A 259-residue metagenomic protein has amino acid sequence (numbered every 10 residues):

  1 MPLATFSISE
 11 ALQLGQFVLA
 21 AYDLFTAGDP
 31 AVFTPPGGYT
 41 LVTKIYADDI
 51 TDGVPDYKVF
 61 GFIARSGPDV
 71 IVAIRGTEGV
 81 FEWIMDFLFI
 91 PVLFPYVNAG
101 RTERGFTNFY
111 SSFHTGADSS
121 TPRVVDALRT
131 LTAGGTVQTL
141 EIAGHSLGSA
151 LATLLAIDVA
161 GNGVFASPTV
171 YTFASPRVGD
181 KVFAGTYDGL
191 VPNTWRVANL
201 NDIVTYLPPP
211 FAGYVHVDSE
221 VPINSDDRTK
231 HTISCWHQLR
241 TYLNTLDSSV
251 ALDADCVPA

Functional and structural regions predicted by a protein language model:
M1-S66: N-terminal low-complexity, Ser/Thr- and acidic-residue-enriched intrinsically disordered segments
D23, D69, G76-V80, P176-G179 (+2 more regions): Short loop/turn segments at secondary-structure transitions that flank enzyme active sites
G37-A143, A160-S167, L190-P192, N199 (+2 more regions): A conserved cap/lid and substrate-binding interface adjacent to the catalytic center of lipid-processing enzymes
G144-G148, A152: Gly/Ala-rich beta-loop-alpha elbow adjacent to hydrolase catalytic centers
L154-D158: Active-site signature of alpha/beta-hydrolase-fold catalytic machinery across serine- and Asp/Cys-nucleophile hydrolases
G163-S248: The feature captures the conserved acid-bearing segment of alpha/beta-hydrolase catalytic domains
L246-S248, D253-A259: Long, charge-rich alpha-helical interaction segments
